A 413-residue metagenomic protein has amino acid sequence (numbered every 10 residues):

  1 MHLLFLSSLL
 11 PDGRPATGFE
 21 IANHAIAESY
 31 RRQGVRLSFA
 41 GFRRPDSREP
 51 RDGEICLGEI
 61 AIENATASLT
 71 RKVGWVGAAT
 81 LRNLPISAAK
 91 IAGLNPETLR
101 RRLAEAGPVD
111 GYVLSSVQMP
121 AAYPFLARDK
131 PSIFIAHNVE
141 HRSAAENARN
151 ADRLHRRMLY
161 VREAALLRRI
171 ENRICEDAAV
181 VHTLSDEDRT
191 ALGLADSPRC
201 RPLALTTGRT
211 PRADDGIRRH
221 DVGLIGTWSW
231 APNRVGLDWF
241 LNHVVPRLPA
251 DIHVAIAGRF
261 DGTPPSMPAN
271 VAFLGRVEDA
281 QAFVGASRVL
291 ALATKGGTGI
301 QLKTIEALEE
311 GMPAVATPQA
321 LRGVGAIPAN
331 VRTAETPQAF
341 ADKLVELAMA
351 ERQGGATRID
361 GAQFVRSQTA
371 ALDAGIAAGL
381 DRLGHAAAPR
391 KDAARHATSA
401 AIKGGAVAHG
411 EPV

Functional and structural regions predicted by a protein language model:
M1-E59, I402, A406-V413: N-terminal subdomain of nucleotide-sugar transferases
G18, L94, M349-T398: A charged, aromatic-enriched C-terminal amphipathic alpha-helix characteristic of glycosyltransferases across folds
F39-R101: A conserved catalytic-core segment of Leloir-type glycosyltransferases
S68-A89, I133-A165: Acceptor-binding helix/loop patch of EC 2.4 sugar-transfer enzymes, predominantly nucleotide-sugar-dependent
I133, H141, Y160-R212: Donor nucleotide-sugar binding/catalytic pocket of nucleotide-sugar-dependent glycosyltransferases
P202-A269, F273, V277-G285: Conserved catalytic-core segment of nucleotide-activated headgroup transferases in glycan assembly
G285-G299, E310-M312: Acidic donor-binding loop of glycosyltransferase active sites
K303-A307, P313-T317: Short hydrophobic beta-strand element within catalytic cores of glycosyltransferases and related nucleotide-activated
